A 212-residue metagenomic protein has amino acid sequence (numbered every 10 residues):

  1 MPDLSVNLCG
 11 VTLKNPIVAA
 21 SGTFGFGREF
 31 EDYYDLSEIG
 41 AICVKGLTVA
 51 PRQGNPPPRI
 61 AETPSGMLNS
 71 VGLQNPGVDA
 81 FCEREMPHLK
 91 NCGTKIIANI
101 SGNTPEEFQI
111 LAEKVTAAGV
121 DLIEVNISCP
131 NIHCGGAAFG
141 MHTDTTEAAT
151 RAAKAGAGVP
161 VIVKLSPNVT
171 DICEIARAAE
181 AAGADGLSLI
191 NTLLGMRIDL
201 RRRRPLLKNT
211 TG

Functional and structural regions predicted by a protein language model:
M1-I96, G102: N-terminal capping/small domains of soluble enzymes
A41, P57, N91, N103-G212: Alpha/beta enzyme core
